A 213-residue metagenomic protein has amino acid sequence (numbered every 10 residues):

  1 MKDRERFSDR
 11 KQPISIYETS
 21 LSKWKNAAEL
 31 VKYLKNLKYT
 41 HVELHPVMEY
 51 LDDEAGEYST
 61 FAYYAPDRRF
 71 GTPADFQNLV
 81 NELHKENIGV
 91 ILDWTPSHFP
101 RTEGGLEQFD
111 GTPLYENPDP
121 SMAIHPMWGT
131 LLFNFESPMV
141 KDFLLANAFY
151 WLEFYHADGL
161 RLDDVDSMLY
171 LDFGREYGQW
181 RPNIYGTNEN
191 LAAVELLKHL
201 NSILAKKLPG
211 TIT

Functional and structural regions predicted by a protein language model:
M1-E5: Short, structured interface segments
R6-K11, S20-E189: Substrate-binding/active-site clefts of carbohydrate-active enzymes
K11-Q12, P209: Residue-level preference for short coil/turn positions at secondary-structure junctions
E43, E189-T213: Aromatic-lined carbohydrate-recognition surfaces of secreted/lumenal glycan-active proteins
